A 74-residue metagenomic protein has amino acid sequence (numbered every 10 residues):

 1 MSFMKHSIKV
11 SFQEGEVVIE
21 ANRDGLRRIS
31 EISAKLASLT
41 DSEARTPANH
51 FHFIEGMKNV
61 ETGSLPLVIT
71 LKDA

Functional and structural regions predicted by a protein language model:
M1-A74: Positively charged, low-complexity terminal tracts and the immediately adjacent first secondary-structure elements
